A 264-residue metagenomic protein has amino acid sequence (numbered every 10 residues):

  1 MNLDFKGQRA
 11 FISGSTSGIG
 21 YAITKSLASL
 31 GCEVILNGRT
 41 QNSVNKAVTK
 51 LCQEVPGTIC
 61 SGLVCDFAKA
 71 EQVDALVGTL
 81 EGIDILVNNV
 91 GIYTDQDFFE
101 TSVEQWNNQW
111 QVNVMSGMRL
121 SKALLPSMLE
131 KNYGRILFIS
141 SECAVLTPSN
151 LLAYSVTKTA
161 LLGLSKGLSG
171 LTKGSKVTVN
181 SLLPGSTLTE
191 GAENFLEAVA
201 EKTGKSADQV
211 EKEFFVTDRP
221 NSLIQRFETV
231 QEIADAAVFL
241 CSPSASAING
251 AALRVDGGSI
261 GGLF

Functional and structural regions predicted by a protein language model:
R9, T16-S17: Conserved glycine-rich cofactor-binding loop
I92, F99-M118, Y133, L137 (+2 more regions): Catalytic Tyr-X3-Lys loop
T101, T147-S155, G167: Active-site loop-to-helix junction immediately N-terminal to the catalytic Tyr of the SDR YXXXK motif in Rossmann-fold
S121, T157, S165: Active-site helix of classical SDR
P126, G170-L171, S246: Alpha-helical segment proximal to the catalytic Tyr-Lys
S141: Residue(s) in the substrate-gating loop at a strand-loop-helix junction that position the organic substrate next
L146, A237-V238, N249-F264: Short C-terminal tail/terminal secondary-structure segment of NAD(P)H-dependent dehydrogenase/reductase domains
K173, T178, I248-G250: Short, small/polar-rich loop/turn modules that mediate ligand/substrate recognition or access, typified
